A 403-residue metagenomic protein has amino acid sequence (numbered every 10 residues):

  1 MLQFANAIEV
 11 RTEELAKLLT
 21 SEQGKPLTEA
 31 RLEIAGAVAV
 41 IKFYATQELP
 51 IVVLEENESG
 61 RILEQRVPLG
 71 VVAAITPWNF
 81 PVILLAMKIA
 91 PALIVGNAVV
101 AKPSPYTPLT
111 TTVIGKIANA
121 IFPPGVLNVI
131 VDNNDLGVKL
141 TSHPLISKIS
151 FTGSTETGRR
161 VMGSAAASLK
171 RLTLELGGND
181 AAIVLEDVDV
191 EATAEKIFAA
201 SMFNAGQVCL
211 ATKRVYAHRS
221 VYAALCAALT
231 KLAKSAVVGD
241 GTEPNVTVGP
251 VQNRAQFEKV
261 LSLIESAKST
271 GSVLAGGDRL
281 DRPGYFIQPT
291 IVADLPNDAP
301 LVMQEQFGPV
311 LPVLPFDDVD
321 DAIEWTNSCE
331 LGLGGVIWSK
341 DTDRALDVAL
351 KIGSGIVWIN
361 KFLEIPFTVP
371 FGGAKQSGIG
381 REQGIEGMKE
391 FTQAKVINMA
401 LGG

Functional and structural regions predicted by a protein language model:
M1-G60: N-terminal Rossmann-like NAD(P)+-binding subdomain of aldehyde/semialdehyde dehydrogenases
N6-E13, G24, A39, T46 (+11 more regions): Generic secondary-structure signature for well-ordered alpha-helical cores
T12, V190, Y222, I264 (+2 more regions): Residues at or immediately preceding the N-termini of alpha-helices
L19, I41, G96, L127 (+7 more regions): Residue-level signal for inorganic ion chemistry
Q23, V129, E186, N253 (+2 more regions): A structural signal for short, well-ordered beta-strand elements
V52-A192, F316: Rossmann-like NAD(P) dinucleotide-binding subdomain of oxidoreductase/dehydrogenase enzymes
I146, I183, R279, F286-G403: Conserved C-terminal structural/oligomerization subdomain of aldehyde/semialdehyde dehydrogenase
E156-P296, I359: ALDH superfamily catalytic-core signature
